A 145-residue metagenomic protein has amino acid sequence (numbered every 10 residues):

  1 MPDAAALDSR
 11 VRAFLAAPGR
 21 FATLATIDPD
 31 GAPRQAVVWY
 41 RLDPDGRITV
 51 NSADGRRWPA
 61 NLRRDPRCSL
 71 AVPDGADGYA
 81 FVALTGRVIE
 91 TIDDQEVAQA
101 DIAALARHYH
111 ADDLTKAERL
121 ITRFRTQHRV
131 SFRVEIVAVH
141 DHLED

Functional and structural regions predicted by a protein language model:
M1-D3, A80-D145: Charged, gly/pro-rich active-site loop segments
M1-T23: Short, basic/aromatic recognition patches
L7-D8, G55, A117: Amphipathic coiled-coil/heptad-repeat helices and related helical stalk/stem segments that mediate oligomerization
L15-A16, R63-R64, R125: Alpha-helix boundary recognition
P18, D65-P66, L105, Y109: Alpha-helix boundary/capping residues
G19-D54, L62, C68-V72, F81-A83: Short beta-strand segments
